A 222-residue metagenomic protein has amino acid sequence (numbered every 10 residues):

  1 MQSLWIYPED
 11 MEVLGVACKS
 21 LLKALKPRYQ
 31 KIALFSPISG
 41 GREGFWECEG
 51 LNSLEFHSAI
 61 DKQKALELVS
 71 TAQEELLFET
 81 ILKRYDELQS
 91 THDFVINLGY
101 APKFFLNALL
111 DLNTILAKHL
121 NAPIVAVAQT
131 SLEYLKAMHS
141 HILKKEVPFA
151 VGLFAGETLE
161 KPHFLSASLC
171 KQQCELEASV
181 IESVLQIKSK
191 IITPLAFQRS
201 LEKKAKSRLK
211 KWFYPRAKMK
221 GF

Functional and structural regions predicted by a protein language model:
S3, Q30-I32, V95, A122-I124 (+1 more regions): Hydrophobic anchor at the start of a short beta-strand that flanks the dinucleotide cofactor-binding loop
S3-L88: N-terminal phosphate/diphosphate-binding loop that engages ATP/GTP or pyrophosphate donors across diverse enzyme folds
L14-C18, E47, E74-I81, L110 (+9 more regions): Generic structural signal for well-ordered, non-membrane alpha-helical segments in soluble metabolic enzymes
Y29, H92, L120-N121, K188-S189: Short, well-ordered alpha-helix to beta-strand connector turns
I38, G99-Y100, E157, L195-A196: Anionic group-transfer/hydrolysis microenvironments
V69-H119: Phosphate-binding/switch loop-helix module in NTP-utilizing enzymes
A101-E177, I181-V184, K220: Conserved catalytic-core segment of NTP-binding enzymes
H163, A167-G221: Flexible inter-domain linker/hinge segments
